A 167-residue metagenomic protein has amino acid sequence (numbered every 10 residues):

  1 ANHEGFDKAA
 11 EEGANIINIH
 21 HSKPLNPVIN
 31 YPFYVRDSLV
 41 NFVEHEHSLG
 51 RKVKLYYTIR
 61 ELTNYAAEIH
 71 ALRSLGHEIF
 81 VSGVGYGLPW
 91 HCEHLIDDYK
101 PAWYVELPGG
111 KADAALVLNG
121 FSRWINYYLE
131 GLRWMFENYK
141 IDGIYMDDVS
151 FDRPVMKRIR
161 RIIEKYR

Functional and structural regions predicted by a protein language model:
A1, I17-I19, V53-Y57, I144-M146: Hydrophobic faces of well-ordered beta-strands that scaffold small-molecule active sites in alpha/beta enzyme cores
N2-L25, N138-Y139: Catalytic domains of carbohydrate-active enzymes, especially glycoside hydrolases
H3, V28-I29, F33-V40, S122-L129 (+1 more regions): Conserved structured core elements
F6-G13, V40-G50, F136: Acidic (Asp/Glu)-rich catalytic clusters
S22-P24, T58-L62, V149-F151: Active-site beta-loop-alpha junctions enriched in small/polar residues
K23-L55, V155-E164: Aromatic-lined substrate-binding rim segments of carbohydrate-active enzymes
E44, L55-Y139: Active-site-adjacent "subsite" loops/lids of carbohydrate-active enzymes
E46, G120-R167: Active-site and adjacent substrate-binding regions of carbohydrate-active enzymes
